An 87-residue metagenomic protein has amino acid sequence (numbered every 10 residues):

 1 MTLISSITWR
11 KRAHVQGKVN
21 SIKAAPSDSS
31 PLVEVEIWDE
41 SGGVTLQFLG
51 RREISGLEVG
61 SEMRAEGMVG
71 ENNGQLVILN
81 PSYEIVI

Functional and structural regions predicted by a protein language model:
M1-R12: Short boundary/loop segments of OB/S1/cold-shock single-stranded nucleic-acid-binding domains
K11-S29, G67: Structural detector for short beta-strands of small beta-barrel domains
R12-H14, G43, E62-R64: Intrinsic-disorder/low-complexity, polar/charged segments enriched in Ser/Thr/Lys/Arg/Asp/Glu/Gln
I22, S27-L46: OB-fold (S1/OB) nucleic-acid-binding surfaces
A25-S29, S55, N72: Short glycine/serine/proline-enriched coil/turn segments at secondary-structure junctions
S27-P31, E58-V59, V77: Short glycine/proline-enriched turns and hinge-like loops at secondary-structure junctions
R51-E66: Short nucleic-acid-contacting surface segments enriched for D/E, G, S/T with interspersed K/R
G70-I87: OB-fold/S1-family single-stranded nucleic acid-binding modules
